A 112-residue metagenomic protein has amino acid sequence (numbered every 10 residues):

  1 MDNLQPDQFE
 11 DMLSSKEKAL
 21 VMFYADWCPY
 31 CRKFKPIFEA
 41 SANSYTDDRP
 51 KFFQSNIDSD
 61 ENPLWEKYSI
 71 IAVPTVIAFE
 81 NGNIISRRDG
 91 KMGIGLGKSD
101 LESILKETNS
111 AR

Functional and structural regions predicted by a protein language model:
D2-L4, F23, K35, A42 (+1 more regions): Thiol-based oxidoreductase modules, predominantly thioredoxin-like and allied folds used for disulfide exchange
Q8-N43: Local sequence-structure signature of Cys/Sec-based thiol-disulfide redox active-site neighborhoods
F9-E10, N62-W65: Short hydrophobic/charged patches on amphipathic alpha-helices used for structural packing and interfaces
E17-A19, D48, A72-T75: Core residues of folded domains in eukaryotic genome-function proteins
L20-V21, F38, F52, V76-A78 (+1 more regions): Structural signal for hydrophobic/aromatic residues that build the beta-strand cores of folded beta-sheet domains
W27, R49, A78: Short aromatic-centered micro-motifs
E66-I71: A short glycine-leucine-enriched loop at secondary-structure breakpoints that most characteristically corresponds
A72, I77-R112: Non-catalytic, surface beta->alpha helical segment in thiol-disulfide oxidoreductase systems
